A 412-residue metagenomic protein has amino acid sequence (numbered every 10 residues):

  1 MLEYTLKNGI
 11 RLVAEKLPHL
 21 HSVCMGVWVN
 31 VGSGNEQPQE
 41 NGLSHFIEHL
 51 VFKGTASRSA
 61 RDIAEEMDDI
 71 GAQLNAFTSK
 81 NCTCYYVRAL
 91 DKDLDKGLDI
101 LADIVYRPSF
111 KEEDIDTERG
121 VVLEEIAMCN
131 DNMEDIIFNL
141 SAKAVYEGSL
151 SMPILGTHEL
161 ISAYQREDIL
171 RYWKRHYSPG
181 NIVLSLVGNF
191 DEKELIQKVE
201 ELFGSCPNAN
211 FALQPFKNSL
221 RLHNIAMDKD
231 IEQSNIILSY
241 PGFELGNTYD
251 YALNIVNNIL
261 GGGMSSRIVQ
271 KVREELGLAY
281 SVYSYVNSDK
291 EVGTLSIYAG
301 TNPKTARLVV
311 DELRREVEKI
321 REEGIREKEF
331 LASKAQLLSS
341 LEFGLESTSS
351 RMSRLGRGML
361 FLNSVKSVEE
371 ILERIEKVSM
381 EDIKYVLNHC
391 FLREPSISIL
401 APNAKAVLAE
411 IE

Functional and structural regions predicted by a protein language model:
M1-S22: N- or domain-start disorder-to-order transition segments that initiate the globular core
T5, A60-N210, A226, F243-E244 (+3 more regions): Charge-rich, well-structured scaffold segments of protease-associated domains
I10, V23-M25, T83, S234-I236 (+2 more regions): Change "...and in nucleic-acid phosphodiester-cleaving endonucleases..." to "...and in nucleic-acid processing enzymes
L12-V13, N35, V282: A short, acidic/glycine-rich surface segment
L17, G26-W28, N210-S266: His/Glu-based metal-binding/catalytic segments typifying zinc-dependent metallopeptidases
H19, C24-R88, G262-L278: M16/MPP (pitrilysin/insulinase) zinc-metallopeptidase core fold and M16-derived inactive scaffolds
H45, H49, H158, N235: Histidine-centered active-site/metal-ligand motif
